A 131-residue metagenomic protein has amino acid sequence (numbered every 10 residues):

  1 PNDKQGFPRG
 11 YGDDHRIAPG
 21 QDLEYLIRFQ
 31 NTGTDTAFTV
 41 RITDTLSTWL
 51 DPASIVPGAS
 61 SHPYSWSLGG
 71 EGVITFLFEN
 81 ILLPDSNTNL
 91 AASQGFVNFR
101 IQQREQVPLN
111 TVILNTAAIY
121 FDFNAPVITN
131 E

Functional and structural regions predicted by a protein language model:
P1-E131: Exported/extracytosolic protein signature
